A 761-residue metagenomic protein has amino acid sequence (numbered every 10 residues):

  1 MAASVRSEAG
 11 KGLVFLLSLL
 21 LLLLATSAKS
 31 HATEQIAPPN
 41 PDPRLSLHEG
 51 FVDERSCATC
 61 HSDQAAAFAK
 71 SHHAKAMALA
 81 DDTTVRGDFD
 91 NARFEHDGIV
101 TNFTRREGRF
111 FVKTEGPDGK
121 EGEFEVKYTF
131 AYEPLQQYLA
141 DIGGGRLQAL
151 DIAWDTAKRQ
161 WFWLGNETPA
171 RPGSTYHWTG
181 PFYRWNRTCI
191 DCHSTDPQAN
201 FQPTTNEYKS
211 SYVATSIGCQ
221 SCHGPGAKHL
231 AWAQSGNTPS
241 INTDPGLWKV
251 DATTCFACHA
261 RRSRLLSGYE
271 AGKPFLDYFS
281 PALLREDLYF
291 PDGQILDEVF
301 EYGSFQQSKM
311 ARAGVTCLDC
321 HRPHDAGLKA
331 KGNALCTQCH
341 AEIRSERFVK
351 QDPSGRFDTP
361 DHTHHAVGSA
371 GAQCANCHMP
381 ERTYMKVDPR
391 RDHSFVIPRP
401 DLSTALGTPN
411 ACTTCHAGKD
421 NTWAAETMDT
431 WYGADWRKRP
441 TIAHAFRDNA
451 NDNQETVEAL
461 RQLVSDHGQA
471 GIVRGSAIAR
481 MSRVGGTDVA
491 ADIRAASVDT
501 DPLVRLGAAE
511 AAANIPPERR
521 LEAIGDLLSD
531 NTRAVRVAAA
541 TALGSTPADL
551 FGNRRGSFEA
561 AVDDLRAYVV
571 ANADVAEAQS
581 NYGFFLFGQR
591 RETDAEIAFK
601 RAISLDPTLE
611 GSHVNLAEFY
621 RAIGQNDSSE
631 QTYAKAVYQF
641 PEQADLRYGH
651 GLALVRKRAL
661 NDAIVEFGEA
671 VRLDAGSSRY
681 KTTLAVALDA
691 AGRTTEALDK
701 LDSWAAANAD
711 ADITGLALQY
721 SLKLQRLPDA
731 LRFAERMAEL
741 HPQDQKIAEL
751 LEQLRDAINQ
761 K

Functional and structural regions predicted by a protein language model:
T33-P41, L45-H48, R55, D63-I142 (+5 more regions): Primarily the internal scaffold of c-type cytochrome electron-transfer domains, especially repeated/multiheme c-type
Q454-V464, G486-V498, P516-L528, D549-R566 (+1 more regions): Amphipathic alpha-helical scaffolding segments comprising HEAT/armadillo-like alpha-solenoid repeats
G471, P502-R505, R533, A576-E577 (+5 more regions): Helix-start (N-cap) detector for alpha-helical repeat units in TPR-like alpha-solenoids, especially tetratricopeptide
R483, N514, S545, G588 (+5 more regions): Register position in tetratricopeptide repeats
V484, D499-T500, I515, D530-N531 (+6 more regions): Structural marker of alpha-solenoid helical repeat scaffolds
G507, A511, A538, A542 (+6 more regions): Canonical tetratricopeptide repeat
Y568, R601-A602, K635-A636, E669-A670 (+2 more regions): Canonical positions in the second alpha-helix
